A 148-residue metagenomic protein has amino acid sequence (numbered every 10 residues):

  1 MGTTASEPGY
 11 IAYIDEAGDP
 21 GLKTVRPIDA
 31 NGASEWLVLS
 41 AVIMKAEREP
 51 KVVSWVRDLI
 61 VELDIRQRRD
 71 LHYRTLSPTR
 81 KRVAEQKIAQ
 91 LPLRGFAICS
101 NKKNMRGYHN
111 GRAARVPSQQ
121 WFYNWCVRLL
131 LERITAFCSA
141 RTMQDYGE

Functional and structural regions predicted by a protein language model:
M1-E148: Phosphate-ester processing/binding pockets and catalytic centers
